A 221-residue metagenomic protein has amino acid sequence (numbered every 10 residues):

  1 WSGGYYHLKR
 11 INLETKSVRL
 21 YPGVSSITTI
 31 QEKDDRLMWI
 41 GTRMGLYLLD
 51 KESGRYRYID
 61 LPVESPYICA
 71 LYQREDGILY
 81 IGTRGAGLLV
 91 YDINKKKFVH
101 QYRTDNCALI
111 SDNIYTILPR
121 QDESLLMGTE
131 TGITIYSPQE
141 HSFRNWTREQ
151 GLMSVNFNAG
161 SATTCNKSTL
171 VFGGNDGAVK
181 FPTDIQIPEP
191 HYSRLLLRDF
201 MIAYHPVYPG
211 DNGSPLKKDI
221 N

Functional and structural regions predicted by a protein language model:
W1-S2, L37-I40, I78-I81, S124-M127 (+1 more regions): Conserved beta-propeller blade signature
G4-Y5, S25-T28, W39-T42: Solenoidal tandem-repeat scaffolds enriched in leucines and small polar residues
Y5-Y6, D35, R43-M44, D76 (+5 more regions): Surface-exposed loop/turn positions within WD40 beta-propeller blades
Y6-K9, Y47, A86-G87, K97 (+1 more regions): Glycine-centered loop/turn positions within well-structured domains that cap or flank conserved ligand/cofactor-binding
N12-K16, D50-G54, D92-K96, S137-H141 (+1 more regions): Short loop/turn segments that connect beta-strands within beta-propeller blades
G23-S26, L61-C69, T83-A86, H100-P119 (+1 more regions): Residue-level "micro-hotspots" composed of small/polar
Q31-R36, Q73-D76, P119-D122, T164-K167: Residue-level detector of Asp-centered blade-edge/turn motifs that repeat once per structural unit in beta-propeller
M44-Y47, P66-A70, D76-G77, G82-L89: Beta-propeller domains
